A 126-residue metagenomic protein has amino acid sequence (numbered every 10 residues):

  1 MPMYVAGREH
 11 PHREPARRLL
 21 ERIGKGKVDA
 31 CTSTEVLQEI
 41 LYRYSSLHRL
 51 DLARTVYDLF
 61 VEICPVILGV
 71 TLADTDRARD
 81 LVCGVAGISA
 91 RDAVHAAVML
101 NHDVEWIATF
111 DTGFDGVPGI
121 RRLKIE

Functional and structural regions predicted by a protein language model:
M1-P2, L37, F114-D115: A generic structural signal for short hydrophobic patches within well-formed alpha-helices
M1-T32, S45-T55, R122, E126: Short, well-structured N-terminal submotif of metal-dependent ribonuclease cores
A6, Y44, V82, D111 (+1 more regions): Short, flexible helix/strand-to-coil boundary loops that buttress conserved ligand/catalytic motifs in alpha/beta
E14, V66-A108: Active-site neighborhoods of divalent-metal-dependent phosphate/nucleic-acid chemistry enzymes
K25-K27, I63, G84, V117: Structured helix-beta-strand junction loops
T34-E35, L72, D111-T112: Short secondary-structure boundary segments
A96-E126: Acidic, PIN/NYN-like endoribonuclease modules and their adjacent C-terminal/linker elements
